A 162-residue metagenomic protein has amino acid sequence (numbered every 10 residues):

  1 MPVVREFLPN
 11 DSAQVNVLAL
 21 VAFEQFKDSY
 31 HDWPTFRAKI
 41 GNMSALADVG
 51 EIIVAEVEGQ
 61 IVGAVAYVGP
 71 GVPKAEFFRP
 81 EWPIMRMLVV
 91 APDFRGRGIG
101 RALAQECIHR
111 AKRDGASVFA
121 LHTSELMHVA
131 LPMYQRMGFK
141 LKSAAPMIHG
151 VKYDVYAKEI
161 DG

Functional and structural regions predicted by a protein language model:
V3-V17: A short beta-loop-alpha structural element at the N-terminal edge of CoA-dependent acyl/N-acetyltransferase catalytic
N16, L20-A45: Conserved GNAT-fold acetyl-CoA-binding loop/helix
M43-V54, I84: A short helix-loop-beta-strand connector motif used in the catalytic cores of GNAT acetyltransferases and, in some
V54, Q60-G69, I84, V89: Conserved beta-strand in the GNAT
E76-P92: Conserved acetyl-CoA binding element of GNAT-fold acetyltransferases
V90, G96-H109, P132-R136: Conserved acetyl-CoA-binding loop-helix of GNAT-fold acetyltransferases
A104, A111-T123: Conserved GNAT acetyl-CoA-binding A-motif
L121-A130, M147-K152: Conserved beta-strand-loop-alpha-helix junction that forms the acyl-donor binding cleft
